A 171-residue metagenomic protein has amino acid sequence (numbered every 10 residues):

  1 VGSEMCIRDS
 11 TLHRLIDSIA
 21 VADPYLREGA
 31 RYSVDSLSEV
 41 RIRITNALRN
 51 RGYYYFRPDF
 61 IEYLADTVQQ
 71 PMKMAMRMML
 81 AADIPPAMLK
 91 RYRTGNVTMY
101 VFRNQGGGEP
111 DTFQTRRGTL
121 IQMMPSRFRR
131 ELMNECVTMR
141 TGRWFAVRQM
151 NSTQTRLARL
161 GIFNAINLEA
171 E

Functional and structural regions predicted by a protein language model:
V1-E171: Periplasmic polypeptide-binding modules associated with outer-membrane biogenesis and secretion
